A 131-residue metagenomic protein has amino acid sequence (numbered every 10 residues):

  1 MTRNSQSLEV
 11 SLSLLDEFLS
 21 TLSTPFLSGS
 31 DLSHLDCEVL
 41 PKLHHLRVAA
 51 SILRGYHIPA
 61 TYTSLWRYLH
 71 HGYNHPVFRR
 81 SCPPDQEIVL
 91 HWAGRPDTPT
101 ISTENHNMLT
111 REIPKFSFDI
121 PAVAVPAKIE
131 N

Functional and structural regions predicted by a protein language model:
M1-P83, I129-E130: GST-like fold's C-terminal all-alpha helical module
S7, L19, V39, I88 (+3 more regions): Low-complexity, compositionally biased segments
S64, N74-G94, I101-H106: C-terminal transmembrane module of eukaryotic multi-pass membrane proteins
A93, D97-N131: Eukaryotic N-terminal low-complexity, Ser/Thr- and Lys/Arg-rich leader segments that predominantly function as
